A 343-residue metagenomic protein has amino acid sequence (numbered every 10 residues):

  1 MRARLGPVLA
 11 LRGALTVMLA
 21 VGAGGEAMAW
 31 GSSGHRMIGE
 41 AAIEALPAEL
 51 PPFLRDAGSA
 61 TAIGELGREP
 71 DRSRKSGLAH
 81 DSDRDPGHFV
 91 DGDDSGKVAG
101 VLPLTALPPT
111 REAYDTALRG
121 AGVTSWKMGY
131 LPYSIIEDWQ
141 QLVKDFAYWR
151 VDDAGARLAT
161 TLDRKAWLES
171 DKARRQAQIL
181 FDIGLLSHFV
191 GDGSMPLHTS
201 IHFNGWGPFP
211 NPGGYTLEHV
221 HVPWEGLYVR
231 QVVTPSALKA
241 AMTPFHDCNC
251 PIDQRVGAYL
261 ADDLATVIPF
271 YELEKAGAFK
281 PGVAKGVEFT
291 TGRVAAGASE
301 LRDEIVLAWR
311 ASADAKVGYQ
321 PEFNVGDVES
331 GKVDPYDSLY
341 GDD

Functional and structural regions predicted by a protein language model:
M1-V8: N-terminal secretory signal peptides that target proteins for export/translocation
R4, M18-V21, S32: Absolute N-terminal positional cue centered near the fourth residue
A10-A23: Bacterial N-terminal signal peptides
G25-L185, T199-D343: N-terminal, motif-rich segments that launch catalysis or mediate targeting to/interaction with membranes, typified by
L185, F189, G193-M195: Catalytic glutamate of the conserved HExxH
